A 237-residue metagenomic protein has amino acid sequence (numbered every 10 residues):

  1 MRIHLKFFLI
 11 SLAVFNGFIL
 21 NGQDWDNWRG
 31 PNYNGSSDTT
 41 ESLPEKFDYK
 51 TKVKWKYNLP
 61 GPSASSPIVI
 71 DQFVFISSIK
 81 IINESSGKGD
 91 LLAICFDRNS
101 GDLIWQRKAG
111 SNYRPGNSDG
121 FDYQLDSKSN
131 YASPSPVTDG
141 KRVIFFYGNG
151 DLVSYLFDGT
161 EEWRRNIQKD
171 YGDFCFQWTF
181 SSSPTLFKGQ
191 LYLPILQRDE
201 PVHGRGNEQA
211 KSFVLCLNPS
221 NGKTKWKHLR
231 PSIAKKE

Functional and structural regions predicted by a protein language model:
M1-D24: Bacterial Sec-dependent N-terminal signal peptides
L20-E237: Noncatalytic, solvent-exposed loop/strand surfaces of beta-propeller-type extracellular/periplasmic domains
